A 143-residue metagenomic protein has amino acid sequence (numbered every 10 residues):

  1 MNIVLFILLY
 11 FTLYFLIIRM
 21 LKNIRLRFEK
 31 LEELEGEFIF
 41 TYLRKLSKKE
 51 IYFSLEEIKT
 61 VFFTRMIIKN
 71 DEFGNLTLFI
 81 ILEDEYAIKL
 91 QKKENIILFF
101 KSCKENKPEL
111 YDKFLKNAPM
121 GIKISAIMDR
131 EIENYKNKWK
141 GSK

Functional and structural regions predicted by a protein language model:
M1-R27: N-terminal signal-anchor transmembrane alpha helix of single-pass membrane proteins, serving as the membrane-anchoring
N2, L9, L16, G36-I39 (+2 more regions): A generic structural signal for ordered alpha-helices
L8-T12, L34-E37, I58, E85: Low-complexity, intrinsically disordered/propeptide-like segments
F11, F15-L16, L43, F53 (+4 more regions): Compositionally biased, intrinsically disordered low-complexity regions enriched in proline and serine
I17-F53: Conserved beta-hairpin
T41-K101, S125, S142: Non-transmembrane, membrane-adjacent beta-strand/coil modules in membrane-associated proteins and peripheral
Y86-A87, Q91-K143: Terminal and domain-flanking low-complexity segments
